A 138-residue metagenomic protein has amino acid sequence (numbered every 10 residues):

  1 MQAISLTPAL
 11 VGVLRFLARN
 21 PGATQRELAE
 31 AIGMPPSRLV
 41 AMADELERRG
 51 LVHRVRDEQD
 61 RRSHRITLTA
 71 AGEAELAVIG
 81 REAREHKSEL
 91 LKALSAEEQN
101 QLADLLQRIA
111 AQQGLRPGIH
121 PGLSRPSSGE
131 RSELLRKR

Functional and structural regions predicted by a protein language model:
M1-R38, R49, H120-L123: N-terminal helix-turn-helix DNA-binding core of bacterial DNA-binding proteins
L6, P35, G72, Q101 (+1 more regions): Terminal low-complexity, poorly structured segments
G22, D44-Q107, A111: Charged, amphipathic alpha-helical coiled-coil/dimerization segments
E97-R138: C-terminal regulatory/oligomerization modules of transcriptional regulators
